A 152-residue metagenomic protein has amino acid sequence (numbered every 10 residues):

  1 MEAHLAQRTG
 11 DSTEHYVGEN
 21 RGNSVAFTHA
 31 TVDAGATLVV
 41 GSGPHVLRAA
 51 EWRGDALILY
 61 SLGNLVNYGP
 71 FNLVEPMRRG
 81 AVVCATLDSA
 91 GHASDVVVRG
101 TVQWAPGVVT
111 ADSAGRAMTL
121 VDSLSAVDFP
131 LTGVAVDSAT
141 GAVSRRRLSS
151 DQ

Functional and structural regions predicted by a protein language model:
M1-A6, P44-L47, N64-N67, V102-W104: Solvent-exposed loop/turn segments at secondary-structure junctions within structured extracellular/periplasmic domains
M1-H15, E19: Short acidic, glycine-rich surface-loop motifs adjacent to enzyme active sites
H4-L5, G63, G80, G91: Glycine-centered flexibility motif
N20-A81: Conserved beta-sheet core of the metallophosphoesterase superfamily
V74-Q152: A short C-terminal boundary segment appended to hydrolase-like catalytic domains
